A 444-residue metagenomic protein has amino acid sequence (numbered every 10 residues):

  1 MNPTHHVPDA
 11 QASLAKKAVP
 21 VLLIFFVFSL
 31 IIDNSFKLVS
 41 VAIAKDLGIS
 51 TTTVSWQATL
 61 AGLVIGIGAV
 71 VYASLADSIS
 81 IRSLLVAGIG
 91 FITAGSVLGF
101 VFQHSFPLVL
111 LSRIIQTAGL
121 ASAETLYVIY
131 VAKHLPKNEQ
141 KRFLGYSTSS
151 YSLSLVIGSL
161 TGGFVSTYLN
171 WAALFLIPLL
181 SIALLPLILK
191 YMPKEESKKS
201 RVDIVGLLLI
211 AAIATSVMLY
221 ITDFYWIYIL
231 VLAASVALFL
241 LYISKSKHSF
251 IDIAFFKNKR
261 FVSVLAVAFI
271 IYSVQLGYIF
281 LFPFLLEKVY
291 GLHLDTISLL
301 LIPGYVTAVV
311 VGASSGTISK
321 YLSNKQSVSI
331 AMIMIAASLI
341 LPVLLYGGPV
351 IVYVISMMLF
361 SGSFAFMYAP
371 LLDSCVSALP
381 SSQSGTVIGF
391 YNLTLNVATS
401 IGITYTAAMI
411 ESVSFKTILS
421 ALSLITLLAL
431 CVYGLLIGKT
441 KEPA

Functional and structural regions predicted by a protein language model:
A15-I32, F36-K37, T51, R82 (+3 more regions): 12-transmembrane solute porter fold
V27, W56-L63, G90, I114 (+6 more regions): Transmembrane alpha-helical cores of Major Facilitator Superfamily
V39-G68, F106: Extracellular/periplasmic helix-loop-helix junction of adjacent transmembrane segments in MFS-like secondary
T59-S74, E124, V128, I302-S314: Central cavity-lining transmembrane alpha-helices of secondary-active solute carriers, predominantly the Major
A69-K199, F364, L393: Helix-loop-helix hairpins in multi-pass membrane proteins, especially solute transporters
T167-L179, I221-Y225, A408-L427: A membrane-interface helix-boundary motif in multi-pass transporters
W171-A266: Hydrophobic transmembrane-helix bundles of small-molecule transporters
